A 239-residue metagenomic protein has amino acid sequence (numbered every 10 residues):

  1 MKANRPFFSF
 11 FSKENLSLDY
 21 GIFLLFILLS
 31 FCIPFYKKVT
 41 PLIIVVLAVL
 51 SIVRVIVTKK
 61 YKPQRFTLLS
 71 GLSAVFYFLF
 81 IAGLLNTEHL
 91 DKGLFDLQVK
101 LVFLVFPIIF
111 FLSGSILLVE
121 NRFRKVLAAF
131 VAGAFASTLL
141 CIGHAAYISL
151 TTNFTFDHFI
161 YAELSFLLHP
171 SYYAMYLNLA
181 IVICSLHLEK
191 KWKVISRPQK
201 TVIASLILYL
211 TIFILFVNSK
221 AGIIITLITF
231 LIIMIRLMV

Functional and structural regions predicted by a protein language model:
K2-V57, L79-T87: N-terminal signal-anchor transmembrane segment
F10-S17, F35-K38, Q64-T67, L90-G93 (+2 more regions): Juxtamembrane loop-transmembrane helix junctions in multi-pass integral membrane proteins, especially the extracellular
S17-F23, K62-F76, F123-F130, P198-V202: Membrane-interfacial loop-to-transmembrane alpha-helix junctions, especially the N-terminal start
I27, R124-T155, L167-V239: Alpha-helical transmembrane segments of multi-pass inner-membrane proteins
F31, S51-Y61, G83-C141, A180 (+1 more regions): Transmembrane alpha-helical segments and their membrane-water interfaces
P34-K38, I52-K59, I81-D91, L104 (+6 more regions): Transmembrane helix-loop junctions and nearby membrane-interface residues
F35-L42, F95-V99, L164-A180, A221: Membrane-interface micro-motifs in multi-pass membrane enzymes
V45-R54, F76-A82, T138, I207-I212 (+1 more regions): Hydrophobic core of alpha-helical transmembrane segments in multi-pass integral membrane proteins
